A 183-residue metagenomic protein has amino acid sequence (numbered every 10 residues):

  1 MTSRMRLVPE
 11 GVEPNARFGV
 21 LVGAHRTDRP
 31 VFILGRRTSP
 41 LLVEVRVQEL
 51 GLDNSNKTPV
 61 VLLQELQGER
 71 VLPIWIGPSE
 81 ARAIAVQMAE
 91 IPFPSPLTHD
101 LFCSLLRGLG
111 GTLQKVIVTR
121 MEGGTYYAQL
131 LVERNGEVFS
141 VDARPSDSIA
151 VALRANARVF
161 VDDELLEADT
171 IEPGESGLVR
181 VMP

Functional and structural regions predicted by a protein language model:
T2-A16: Extreme N-terminal basic, low-complexity initiation segments that serve as generic localization/processing leaders
F18-V20, P30: N-terminal compositionally biased or targeting/leader segments
H25-D28: Intrinsic-disorder-associated, low-complexity terminal segments enriched in Asp/Asn/His/Tyr and depleted of Lys/Arg
F32-P183: Divalent-cation
